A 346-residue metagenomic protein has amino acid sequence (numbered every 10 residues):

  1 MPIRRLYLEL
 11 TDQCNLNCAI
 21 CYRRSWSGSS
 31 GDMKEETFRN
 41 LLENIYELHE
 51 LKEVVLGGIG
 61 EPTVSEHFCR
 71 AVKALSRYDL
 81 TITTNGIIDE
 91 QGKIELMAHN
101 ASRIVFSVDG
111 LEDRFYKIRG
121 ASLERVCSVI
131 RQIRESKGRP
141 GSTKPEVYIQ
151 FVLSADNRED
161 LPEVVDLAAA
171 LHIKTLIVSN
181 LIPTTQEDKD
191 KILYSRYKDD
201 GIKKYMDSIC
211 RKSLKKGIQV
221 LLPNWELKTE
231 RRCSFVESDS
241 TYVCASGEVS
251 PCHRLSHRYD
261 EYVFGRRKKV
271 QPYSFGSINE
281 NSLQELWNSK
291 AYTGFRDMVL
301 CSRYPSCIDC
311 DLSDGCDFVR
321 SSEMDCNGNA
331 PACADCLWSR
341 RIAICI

Functional and structural regions predicted by a protein language model:
M1-P2, R24, R254-I346: Flexible mid-to-C-terminal extensions adjoining Fe-S/redox cofactors in radical SAM and related proteins
M1-R103, I118, K198, I209 (+1 more regions): Conserved alpha-helical substructure of the radical SAM core
Y7, T11-C14, E226, L300-R303 (+1 more regions): Residue-level signal for mature regions of secreted extracellular proteins and peptides
E9, G28-M33, C69-V72, Y78 (+1 more regions): Radical SAM enzyme [4Fe-4S]-AdoMet core and its adjacent flexible, acidic and glycine-rich loops/tails across
S25, I45, Y78, S122 (+4 more regions): Alpha-helix boundary/capping residues
